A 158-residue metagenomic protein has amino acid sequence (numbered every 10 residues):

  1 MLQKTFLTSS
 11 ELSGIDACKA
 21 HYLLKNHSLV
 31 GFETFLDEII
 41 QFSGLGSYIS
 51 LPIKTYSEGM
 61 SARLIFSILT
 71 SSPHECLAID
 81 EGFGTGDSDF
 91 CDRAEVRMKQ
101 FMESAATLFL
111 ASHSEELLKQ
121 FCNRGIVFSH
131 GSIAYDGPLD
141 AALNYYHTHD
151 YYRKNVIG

Functional and structural regions predicted by a protein language model:
M1-L23: ABC ATPase nucleotide-binding domain signature region
E33, I39-T55: Conserved ABC nucleotide-binding domain
K54-F66: ABC ATPase nucleotide-binding domain "signature motif"
T70-L77: A short, proline-enriched helix->beta-strand linker immediately N-terminal to the Walker B motif in ABC-type P-loop
C91-E103: Helical segment within the ABC ATPase nucleotide-binding domain
S112-H113: H-loop/switch region of ABC-family ATPase nucleotide-binding domains
Q120-V127: Conserved catalytic segment of ABC-fold P-loop ATPases
S132-N155: Conserved beta-strand-loop-alpha-helix hinge in the C-terminal portion of ABC ATPase nucleotide-binding domains
